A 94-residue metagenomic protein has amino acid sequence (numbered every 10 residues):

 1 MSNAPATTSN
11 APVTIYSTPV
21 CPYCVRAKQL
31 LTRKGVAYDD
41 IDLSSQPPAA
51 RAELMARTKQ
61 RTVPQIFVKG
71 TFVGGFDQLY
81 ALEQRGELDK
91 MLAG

Functional and structural regions predicted by a protein language model:
S2-I41: Local sequence-structure signature of Cys/Sec-based thiol-disulfide redox active-site neighborhoods
A4-T7, P64, Y80: Short secondary-structure boundary/capping segments
Y16-P22, R61, L79, E83: Residue-level signal for short amphipathic helical patches enriched in basic/charged and nearby hydrophobic residues
P22, A49, G74: Short alpha-helical
K28, K34-G35, L54-R57, A81 (+1 more regions): Non-catalytic interaction surface on structured domains
L43-R61, K90-G94: Thioredoxin-like thiol-disulfide oxidoreductase module
M55-G75: Short, structured active-site "lid" loops
V68-G94: Non-catalytic, surface beta->alpha helical segment in thiol-disulfide oxidoreductase systems
